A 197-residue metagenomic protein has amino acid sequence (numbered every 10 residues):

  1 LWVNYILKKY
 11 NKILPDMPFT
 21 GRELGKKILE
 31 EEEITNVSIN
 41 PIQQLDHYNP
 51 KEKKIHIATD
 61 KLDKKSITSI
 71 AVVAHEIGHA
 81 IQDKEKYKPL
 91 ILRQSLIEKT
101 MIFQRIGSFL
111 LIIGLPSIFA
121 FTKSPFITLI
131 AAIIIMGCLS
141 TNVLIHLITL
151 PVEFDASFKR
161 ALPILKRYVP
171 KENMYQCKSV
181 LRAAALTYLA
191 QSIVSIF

Functional and structural regions predicted by a protein language model:
W2-F103, L144-V194: Polar-ligand-bearing catalytic/cofactor-coordination segments of membrane-embedded or membrane-tethered inner-membrane
L90-L115, I130-I134: Long, charge-patterned amphipathic alpha-helical coiled-coil/hairpin "stalk" segments used as oligomerization
I106-P125, S195-F197: Juxtamembrane "helix exit" motif at the C-terminal ends of alpha-helical transmembrane segments in multi-pass membrane
K123-G137: Hydrophobic alpha-helical transmembrane segments
C138-L144: Alpha-helical transmembrane segments and their membrane-interface exit regions
